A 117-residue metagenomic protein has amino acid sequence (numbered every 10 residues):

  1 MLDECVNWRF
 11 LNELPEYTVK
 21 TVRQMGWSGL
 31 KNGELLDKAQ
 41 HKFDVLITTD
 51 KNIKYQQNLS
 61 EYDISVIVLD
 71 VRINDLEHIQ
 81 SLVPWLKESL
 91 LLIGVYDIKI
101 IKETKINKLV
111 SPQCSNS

Functional and structural regions predicted by a protein language model:
M1-K42: N-terminal first-folded block
L2, R23, T49, L69-D70: A secondary-structure boundary/capping signal
L11-N12, Q56-N58, H78: Short glycine-/acidic-enriched loop or helix-start segments at secondary-structure transitions that form or flank
V19, L59-V71: A short alpha/beta connector and helix-capping loop motif
M25-G26, I53, R72-N74: Short histidine/acidic/glycine/proline-rich micro-motifs that form metal- and phosphate-coordinating active-site loops
L35-D37, S81-W85, S115: Short, surface-exposed amphipathic charged segments that create phosphate/polyanion-binding patches used for binding
A39-L59: Acidic, metal-binding active-site segment of PIN/NYN-like and related structure-specific nucleases
V66-L109: C-terminal structural segments of small proteins and small subunits
